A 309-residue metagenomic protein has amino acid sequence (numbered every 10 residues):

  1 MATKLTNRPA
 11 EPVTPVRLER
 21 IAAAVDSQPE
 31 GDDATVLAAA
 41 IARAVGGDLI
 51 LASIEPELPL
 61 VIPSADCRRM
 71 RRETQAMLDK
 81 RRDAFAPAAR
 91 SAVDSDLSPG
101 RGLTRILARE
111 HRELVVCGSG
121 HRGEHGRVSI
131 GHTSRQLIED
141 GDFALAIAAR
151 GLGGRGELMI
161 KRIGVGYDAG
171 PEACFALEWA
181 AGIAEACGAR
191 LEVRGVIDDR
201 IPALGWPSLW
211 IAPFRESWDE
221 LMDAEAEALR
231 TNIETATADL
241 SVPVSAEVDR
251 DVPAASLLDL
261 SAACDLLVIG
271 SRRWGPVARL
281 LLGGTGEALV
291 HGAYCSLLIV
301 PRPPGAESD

Functional and structural regions predicted by a protein language model:
M1-R17, T35, A40, R101-R155 (+1 more regions): Gly/Ser-rich helix-loop-strand patches that form or flank binding pockets for ribonucleotide-derived cofactors
K4-R68, K161-R215, A238-E247, L260 (+3 more regions): Small/aliphatic-rich secondary-structure junction motif
A34, T74, A176, E225-L229 (+1 more regions): Hydrophobic alpha-helical membrane-association signature
A39, D79, R135, A181 (+3 more regions): Active-site phosphate/pyrophosphate- and oxyanion-stabilizing loops and adjacent acidic/basic residues in soluble
D66-A76, P213-E227: A short acidic, glycine-rich active-site loop that binds or catalyzes chemistry on phosphate/adenosine moieties
K80-A89, T231-S245: A structural motif corresponding to the C-terminal end of an alpha-helix and its immediate exit/capping segment
V93-G102, V248-A255: Charged docking surfaces used in two-component/phosphorelay signaling
R230-T231, V252-L260: A short, acidic, amphipathic alpha-helical segment used as a generic capping/interface helix at domain edges
